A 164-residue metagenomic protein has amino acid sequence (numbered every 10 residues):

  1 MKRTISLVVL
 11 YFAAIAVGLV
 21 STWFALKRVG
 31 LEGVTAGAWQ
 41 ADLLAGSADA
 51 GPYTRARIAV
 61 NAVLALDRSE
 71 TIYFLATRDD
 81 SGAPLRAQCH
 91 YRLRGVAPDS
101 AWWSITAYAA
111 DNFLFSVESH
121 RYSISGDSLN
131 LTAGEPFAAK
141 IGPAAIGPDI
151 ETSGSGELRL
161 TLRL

Functional and structural regions predicted by a protein language model:
M1-L164: A compositional/structural signature for long, glycine/proline-rich flexible linkers and loops on extracytoplasmic
